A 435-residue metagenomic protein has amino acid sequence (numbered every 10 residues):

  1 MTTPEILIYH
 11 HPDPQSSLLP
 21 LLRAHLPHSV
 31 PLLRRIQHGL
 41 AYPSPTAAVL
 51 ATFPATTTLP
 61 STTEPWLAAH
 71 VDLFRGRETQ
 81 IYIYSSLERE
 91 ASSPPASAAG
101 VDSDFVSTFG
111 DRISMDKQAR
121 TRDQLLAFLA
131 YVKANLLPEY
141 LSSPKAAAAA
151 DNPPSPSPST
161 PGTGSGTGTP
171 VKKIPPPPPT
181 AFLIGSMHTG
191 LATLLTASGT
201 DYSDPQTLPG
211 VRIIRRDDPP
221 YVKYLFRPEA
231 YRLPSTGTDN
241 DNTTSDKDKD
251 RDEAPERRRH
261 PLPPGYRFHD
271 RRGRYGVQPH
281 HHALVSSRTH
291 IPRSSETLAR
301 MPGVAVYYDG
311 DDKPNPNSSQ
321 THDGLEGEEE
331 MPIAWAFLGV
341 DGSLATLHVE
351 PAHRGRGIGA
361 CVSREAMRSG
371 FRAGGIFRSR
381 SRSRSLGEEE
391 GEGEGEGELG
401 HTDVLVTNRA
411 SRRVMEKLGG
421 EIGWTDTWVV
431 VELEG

Functional and structural regions predicted by a protein language model:
T2-L33, D241-T243, K249-S294: Short amphipathic alpha-helix that is part of the acyltransferase structural core
R34-R272, T427-E434: Acyl-donor-binding surface of acyltransferase catalytic domains
T63-P65, E329-A334, E396: Glycine-rich acetyl-CoA-binding "A-motif" of GNAT/NAT acetyltransferases
K117-P138, G355-R372, I376-R380, R413 (+1 more regions): Conserved acetyl-CoA-binding loop-helix of GNAT-fold acetyltransferases
L141-A146, D151-P154, P170-S186, G370-L405: Conserved GNAT acetyl-CoA-binding A-motif
T189-Q206, G374-G397, H401-W424: Conserved active-site alpha-helix within GNAT-family acetyltransferase domains
P292-D312, S318-A352: A conserved beta-strand-loop-helix scaffold within acyl/acetyltransferase catalytic domains
